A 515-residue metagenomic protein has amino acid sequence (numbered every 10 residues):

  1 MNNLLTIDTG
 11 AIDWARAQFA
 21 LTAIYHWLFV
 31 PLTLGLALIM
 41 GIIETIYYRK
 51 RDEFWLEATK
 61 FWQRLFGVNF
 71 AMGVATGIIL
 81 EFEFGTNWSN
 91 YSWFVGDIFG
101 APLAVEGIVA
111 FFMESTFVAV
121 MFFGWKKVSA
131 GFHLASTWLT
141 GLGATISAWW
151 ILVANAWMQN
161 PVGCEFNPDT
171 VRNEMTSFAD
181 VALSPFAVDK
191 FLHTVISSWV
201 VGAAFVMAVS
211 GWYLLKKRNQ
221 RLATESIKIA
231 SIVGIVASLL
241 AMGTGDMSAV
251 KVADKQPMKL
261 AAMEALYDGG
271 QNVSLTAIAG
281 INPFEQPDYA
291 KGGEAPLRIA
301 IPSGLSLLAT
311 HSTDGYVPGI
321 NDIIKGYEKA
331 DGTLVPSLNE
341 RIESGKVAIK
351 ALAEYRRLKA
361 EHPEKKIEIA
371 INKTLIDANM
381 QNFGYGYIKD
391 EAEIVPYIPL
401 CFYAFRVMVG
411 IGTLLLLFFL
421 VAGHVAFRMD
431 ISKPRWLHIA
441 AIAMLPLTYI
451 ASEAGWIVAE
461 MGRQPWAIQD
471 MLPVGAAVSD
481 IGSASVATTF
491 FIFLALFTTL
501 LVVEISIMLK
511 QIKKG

Functional and structural regions predicted by a protein language model:
N2-G515: Polytopic transmembrane helical bundles with strong interfacial aromatic enrichment
